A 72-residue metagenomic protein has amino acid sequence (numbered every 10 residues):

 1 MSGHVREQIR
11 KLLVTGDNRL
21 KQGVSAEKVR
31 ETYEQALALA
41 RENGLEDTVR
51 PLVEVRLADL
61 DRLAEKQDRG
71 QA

Functional and structural regions predicted by a protein language model:
M1-R30: N-terminal acidic leader/helix
R10, V49-L52, L60: Start-of-helix register in tetratricopeptide repeats
G23, A40-N43, D47: Alpha-helical junction/boundary sensor with strong preference for TPR arrays
A26-V29, E46, R50: Alpha-helix N-cap/helix-initiation sites
A36: Conserved structured catalytic cores and adjacent interaction surfaces of nucleotide-binding/hydrolyzing enzymes
E54-A72: Alpha-helical linker/edge segments of TPR/alpha-solenoid repeat scaffolds and analogous pre-/post-domain helices
